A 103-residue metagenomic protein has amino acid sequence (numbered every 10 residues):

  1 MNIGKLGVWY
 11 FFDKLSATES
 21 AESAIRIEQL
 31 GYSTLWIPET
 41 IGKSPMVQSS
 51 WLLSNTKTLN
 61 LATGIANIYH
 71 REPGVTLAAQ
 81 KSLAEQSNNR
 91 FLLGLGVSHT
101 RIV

Functional and structural regions predicted by a protein language model:
M1-T63: N-terminal beta1-alpha1-beta2 module of alpha/beta enzyme domains
N2-D13, E72-V103: Flexible, glycine-rich active-site loops centered on histidine and acidic residues that chelate a metal or position
E39, I68, L95-V97: Short secondary-structure boundary segments
K43-S44, Y69, H99-T100: Short secondary-structure capping/turn micro-motifs that flank functional sites
G64-H70: The substrate-binding groove and active-site-proximal loops of carbohydrate-active enzymes, especially glycoside
